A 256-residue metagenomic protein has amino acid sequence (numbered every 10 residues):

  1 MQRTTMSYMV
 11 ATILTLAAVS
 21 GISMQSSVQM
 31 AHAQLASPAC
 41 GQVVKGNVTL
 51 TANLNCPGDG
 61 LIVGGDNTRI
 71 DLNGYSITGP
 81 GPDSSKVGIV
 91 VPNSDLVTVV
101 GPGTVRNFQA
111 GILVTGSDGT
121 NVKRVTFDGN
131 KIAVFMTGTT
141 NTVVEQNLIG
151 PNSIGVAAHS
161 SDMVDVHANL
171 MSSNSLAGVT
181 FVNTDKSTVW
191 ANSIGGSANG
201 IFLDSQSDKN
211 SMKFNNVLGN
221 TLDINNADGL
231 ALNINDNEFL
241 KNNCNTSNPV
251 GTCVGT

Functional and structural regions predicted by a protein language model:
M1-Q34, L50, I70, V122 (+2 more regions): Secretory targeting signatures
A31-L61: N-terminal domain-start segments of secreted/luminal proteins
V43, N55-I70, G79-T98, R106-D118 (+1 more regions): Extracellular beta-strand-rich solenoid/capping regions of secreted or surface-exposed proteins that bind or remodel
G60-I62, K86-V90, G111-L113, K131-V134 (+4 more regions): Structural detector of coil-to-beta-strand junctions
G65-T68, Y75, S94-D95, S117 (+6 more regions): Small-residue (G/S/T/A) turn/hinge positions that recur once per unit in extracellular repeat modules
P102-G103, V125, N130, N147 (+10 more regions): Consensus "Asn ladder" position of solenoid repeat domains
I154-W190: Eukaryotic tandem repeat interaction scaffolds
K209-T256: Leucine-rich solenoid repeat scaffolds
